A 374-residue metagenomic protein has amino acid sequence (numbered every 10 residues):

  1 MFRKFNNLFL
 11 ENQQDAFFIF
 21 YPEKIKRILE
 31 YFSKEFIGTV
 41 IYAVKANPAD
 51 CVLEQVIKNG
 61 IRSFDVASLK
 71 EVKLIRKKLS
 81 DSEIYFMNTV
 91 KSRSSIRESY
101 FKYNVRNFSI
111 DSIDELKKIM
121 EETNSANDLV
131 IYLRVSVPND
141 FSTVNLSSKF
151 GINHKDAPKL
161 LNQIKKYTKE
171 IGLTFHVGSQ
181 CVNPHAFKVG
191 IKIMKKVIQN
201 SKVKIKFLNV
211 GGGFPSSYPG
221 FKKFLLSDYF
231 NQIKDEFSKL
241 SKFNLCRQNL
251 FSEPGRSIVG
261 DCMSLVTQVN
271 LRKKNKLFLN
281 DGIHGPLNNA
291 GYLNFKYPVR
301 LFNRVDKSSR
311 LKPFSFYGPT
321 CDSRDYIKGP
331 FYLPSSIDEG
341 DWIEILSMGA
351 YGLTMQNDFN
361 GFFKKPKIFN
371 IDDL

Functional and structural regions predicted by a protein language model:
M1-L129, N162-K169, K202-K204, S336 (+1 more regions): A charged N-terminal "starter" segment
K4, Q232, Q248-L374: Charged (often Lys/Glu-rich) extended helix/loop segments that serve as interaction or gating elements
E23, K45-A49, L69-K70, T89-K91 (+7 more regions): Active-site beta-loop-alpha junctions enriched in small/polar residues
V52, V72-I75, S95, K118 (+5 more regions): Active-site-proximal flexible loops/turns
Q55-V56, K78-D81, Y100-F101, E122-S125 (+6 more regions): Short, glycine/charged-enriched secondary-structure capping and boundary segments
S109, Y132-R134, T174, N209 (+4 more regions): Structured core elements
E121-N127, K223, F243-C246, F302-L311: Short, glycine- and charge-enriched coil/turn segments that flank and shape catalytic ligand pockets
V137-L271, N275, N360: Active-site loop/helix belt of alpha/beta enzymes
